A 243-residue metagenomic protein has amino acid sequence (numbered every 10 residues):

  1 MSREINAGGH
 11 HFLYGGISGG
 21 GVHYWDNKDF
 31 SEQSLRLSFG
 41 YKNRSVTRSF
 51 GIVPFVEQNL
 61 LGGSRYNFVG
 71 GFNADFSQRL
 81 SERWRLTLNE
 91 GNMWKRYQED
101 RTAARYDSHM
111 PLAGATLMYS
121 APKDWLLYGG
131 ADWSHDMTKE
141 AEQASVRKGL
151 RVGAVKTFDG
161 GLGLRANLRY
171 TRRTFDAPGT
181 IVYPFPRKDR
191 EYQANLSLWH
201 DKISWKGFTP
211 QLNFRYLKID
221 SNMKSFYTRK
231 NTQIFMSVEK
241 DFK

Functional and structural regions predicted by a protein language model:
M1-K243: Gram-negative and organellar
